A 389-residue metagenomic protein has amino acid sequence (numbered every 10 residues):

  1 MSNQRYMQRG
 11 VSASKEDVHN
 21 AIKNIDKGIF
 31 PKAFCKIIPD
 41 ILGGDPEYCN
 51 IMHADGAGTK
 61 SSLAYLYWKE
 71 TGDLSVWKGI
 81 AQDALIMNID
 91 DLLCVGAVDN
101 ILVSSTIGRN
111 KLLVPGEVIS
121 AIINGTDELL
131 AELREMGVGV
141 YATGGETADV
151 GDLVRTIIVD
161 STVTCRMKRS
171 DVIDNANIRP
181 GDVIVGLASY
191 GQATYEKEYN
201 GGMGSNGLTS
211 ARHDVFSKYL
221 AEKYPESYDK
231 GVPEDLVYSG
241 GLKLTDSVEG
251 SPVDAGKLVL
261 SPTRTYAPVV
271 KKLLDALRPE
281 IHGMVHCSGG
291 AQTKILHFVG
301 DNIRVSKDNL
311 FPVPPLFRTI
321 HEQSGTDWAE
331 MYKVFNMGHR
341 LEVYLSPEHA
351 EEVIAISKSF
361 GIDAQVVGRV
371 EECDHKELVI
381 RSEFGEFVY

Functional and structural regions predicted by a protein language model:
M1-Y389: Helix-biased detector of long, well-ordered alpha-helical tracts
